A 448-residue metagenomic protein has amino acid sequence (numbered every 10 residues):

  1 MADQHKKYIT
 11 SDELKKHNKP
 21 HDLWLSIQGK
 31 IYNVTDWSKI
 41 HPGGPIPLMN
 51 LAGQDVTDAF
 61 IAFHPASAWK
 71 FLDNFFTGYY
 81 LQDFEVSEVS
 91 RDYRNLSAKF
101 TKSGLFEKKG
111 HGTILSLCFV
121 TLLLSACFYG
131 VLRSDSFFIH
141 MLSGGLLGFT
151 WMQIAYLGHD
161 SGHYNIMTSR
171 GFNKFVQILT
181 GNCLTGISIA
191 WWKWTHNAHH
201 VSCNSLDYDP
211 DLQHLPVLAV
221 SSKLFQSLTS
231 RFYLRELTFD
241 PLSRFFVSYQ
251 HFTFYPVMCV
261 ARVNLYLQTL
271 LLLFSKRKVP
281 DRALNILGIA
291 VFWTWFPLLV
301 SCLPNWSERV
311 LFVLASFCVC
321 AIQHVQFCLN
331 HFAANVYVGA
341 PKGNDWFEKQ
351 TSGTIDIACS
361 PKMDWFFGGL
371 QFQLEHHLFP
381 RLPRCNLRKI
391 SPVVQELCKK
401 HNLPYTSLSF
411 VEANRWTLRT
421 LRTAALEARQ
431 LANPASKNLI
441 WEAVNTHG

Functional and structural regions predicted by a protein language model:
M1-K108: B-type heme-binding environments
K102-G110, L237-F245, K276-A283: Juxtamembrane membrane-interface segments at transmembrane-helix boundaries in membrane proteins
E107, A334, Y405-S407: Residue-level detector of short coil/turn "hinge" positions at structural boundaries
G110-I154, G181-G186, S248-L265, K278-Q326: Alpha-helical bilayer-embedded segments of polytopic membrane proteins, i.e., transmembrane/intramembrane helices
G144-K276, V338-Q430: Membrane-embedded catalytic scaffold of the fatty acid hydroxylase/desaturase
L267, Q323-A340: Transmembrane alpha-helix/helix-exit interface in multi-pass inner-membrane proteins
R429-G448: C-terminal helix/juxtamembrane-tail motif
